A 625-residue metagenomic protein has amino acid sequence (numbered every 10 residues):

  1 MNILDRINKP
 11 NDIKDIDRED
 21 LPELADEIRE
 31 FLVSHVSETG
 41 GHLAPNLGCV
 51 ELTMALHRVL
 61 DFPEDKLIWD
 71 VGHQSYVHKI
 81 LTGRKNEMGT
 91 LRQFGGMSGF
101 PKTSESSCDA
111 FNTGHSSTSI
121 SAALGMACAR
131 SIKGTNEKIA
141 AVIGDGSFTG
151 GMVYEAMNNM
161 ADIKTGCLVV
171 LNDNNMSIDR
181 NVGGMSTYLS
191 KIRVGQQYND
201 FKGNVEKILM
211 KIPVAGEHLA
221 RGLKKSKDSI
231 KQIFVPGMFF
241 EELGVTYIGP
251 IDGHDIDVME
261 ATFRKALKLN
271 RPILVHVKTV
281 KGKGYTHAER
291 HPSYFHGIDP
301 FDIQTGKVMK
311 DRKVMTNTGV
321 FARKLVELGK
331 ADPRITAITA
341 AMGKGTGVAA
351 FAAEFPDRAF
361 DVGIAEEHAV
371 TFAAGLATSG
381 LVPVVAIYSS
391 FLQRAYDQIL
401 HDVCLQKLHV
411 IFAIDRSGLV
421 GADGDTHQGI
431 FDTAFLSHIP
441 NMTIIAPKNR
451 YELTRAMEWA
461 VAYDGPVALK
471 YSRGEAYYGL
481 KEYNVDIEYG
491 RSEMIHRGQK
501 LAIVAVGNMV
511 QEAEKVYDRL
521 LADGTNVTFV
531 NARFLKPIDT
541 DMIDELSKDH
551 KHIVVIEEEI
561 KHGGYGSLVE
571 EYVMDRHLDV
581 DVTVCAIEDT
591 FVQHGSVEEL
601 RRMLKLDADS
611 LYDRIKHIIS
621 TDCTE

Functional and structural regions predicted by a protein language model:
M1-L81, E241, V245-Y247, D252-I256 (+1 more regions): N-terminal amphipathic, basic-rich helices that act as targeting or association modules
L4, N175-F321: Long, well-ordered, tryptophan-enriched scaffold segments
H42-I163, N317, R334-I335, T339-A340 (+1 more regions): Cofactor-binding active-site loop characterized by glycine-rich and histidine/acidic residues
K66, R271, T279-Q393, Q398-L408 (+4 more regions): Non-catalytic terminal/interface segments that mediate subunit docking, oligomerization, and allosteric communication
E87-M97, D162-M176, Q197, C404-R416: A glycine-rich helix N-cap at a beta->alpha junction
L219-H287, H409-I414, T433-E482, A608-E625: Structural signature of the thiamine diphosphate
A261-R264, H296-G297, T316-A331, G347-A353 (+3 more regions): Glycine-/acidic-rich phosphate or pyrophosphate-binding loops and their flanking alpha/beta elements
P300-Q304, V308-K313, G421-D423, M442-T443 (+1 more regions): Peripheral docking tails and interdomain loops at the edges of cofactor- or intermediate-handling domains
